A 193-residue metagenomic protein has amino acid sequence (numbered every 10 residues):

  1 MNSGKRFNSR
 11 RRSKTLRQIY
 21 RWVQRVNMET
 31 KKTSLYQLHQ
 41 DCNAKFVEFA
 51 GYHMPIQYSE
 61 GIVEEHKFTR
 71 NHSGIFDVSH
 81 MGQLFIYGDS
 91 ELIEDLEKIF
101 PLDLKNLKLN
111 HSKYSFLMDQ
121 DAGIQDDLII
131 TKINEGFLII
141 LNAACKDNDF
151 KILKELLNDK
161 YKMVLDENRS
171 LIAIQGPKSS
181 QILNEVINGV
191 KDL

Functional and structural regions predicted by a protein language model:
K5-R6: Short, positively charged low-complexity motifs
R11-N27: Short, Lys/Arg-enriched N-terminal segments with co-localized hydrophobic residues within the first ~10-30 amino acids
Q24-L193: Basic, glycine/lysine-rich polyanion-binding surfaces/domains
